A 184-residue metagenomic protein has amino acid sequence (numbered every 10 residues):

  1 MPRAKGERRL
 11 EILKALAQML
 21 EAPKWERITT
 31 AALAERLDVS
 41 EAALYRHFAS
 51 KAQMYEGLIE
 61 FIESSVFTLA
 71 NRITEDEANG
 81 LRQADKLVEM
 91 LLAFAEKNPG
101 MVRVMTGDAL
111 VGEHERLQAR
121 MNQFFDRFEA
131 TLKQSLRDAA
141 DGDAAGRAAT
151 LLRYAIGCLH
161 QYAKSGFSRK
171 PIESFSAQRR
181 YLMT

Functional and structural regions predicted by a protein language model:
M1-R36, Q53, S65: Basic, helix-initiating cap at the start of DNA-binding domains
R8, K51, L58, I62-V66 (+6 more regions): Hydrophobic/aromatic residues within well-ordered alpha-helical segments
L20-P23, T29-T30, E41, K51 (+3 more regions): Amphipathic alpha-helical segments enriched in hydrophobic/aromatic and basic residues that form the DNA-contacting
D38-F48: Short hydrophobic/aromatic patch on the recognition helix
G57, N71-K97, A144-L151: Hydrophobic alpha-helical connector segments
S64-F67, H114-A139, G146-A149, E173-R180: Amphipathic alpha-helical packing segments from all-alpha helical-bundle domains
F94-K97, M101, L151-K170, Y181-T184: Amphipathic C-terminal alpha-helical segment
A95-R116: Amphipathic alpha-helical segments used for helix-helix packing
